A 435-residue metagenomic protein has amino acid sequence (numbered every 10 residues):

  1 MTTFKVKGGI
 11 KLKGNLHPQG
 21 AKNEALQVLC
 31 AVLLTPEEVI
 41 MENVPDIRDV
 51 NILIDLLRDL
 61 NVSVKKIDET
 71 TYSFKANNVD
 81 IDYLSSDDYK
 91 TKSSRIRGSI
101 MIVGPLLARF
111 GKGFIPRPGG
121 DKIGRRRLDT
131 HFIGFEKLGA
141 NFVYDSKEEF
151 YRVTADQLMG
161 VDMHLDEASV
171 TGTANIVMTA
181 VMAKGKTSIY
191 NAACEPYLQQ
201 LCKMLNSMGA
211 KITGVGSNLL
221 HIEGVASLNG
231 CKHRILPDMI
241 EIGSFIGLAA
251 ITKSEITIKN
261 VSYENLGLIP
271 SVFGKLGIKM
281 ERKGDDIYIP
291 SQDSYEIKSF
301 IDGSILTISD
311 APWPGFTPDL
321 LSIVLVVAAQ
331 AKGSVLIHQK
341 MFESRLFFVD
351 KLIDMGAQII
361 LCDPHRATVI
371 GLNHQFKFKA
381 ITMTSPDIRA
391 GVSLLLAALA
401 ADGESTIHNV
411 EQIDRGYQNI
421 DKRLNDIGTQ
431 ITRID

Functional and structural regions predicted by a protein language model:
M1-D435: Short, structured segments at the rim of ligand-binding sites
